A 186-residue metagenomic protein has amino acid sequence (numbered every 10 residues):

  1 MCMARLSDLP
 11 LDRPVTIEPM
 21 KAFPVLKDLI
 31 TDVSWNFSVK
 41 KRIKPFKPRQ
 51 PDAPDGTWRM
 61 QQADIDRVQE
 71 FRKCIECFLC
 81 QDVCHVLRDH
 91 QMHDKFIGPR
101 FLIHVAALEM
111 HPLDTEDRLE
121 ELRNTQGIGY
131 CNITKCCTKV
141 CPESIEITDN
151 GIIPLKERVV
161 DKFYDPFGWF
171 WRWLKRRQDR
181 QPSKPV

Functional and structural regions predicted by a protein language model:
M1-K21: Hydrophobic/aromatic-rich structural module bridging two neighboring secondary-structure elements via a short loop
V15-V186: Ferredoxin-type iron-sulfur electron-transfer modules in oxidoreductases and energy-metabolism complexes
